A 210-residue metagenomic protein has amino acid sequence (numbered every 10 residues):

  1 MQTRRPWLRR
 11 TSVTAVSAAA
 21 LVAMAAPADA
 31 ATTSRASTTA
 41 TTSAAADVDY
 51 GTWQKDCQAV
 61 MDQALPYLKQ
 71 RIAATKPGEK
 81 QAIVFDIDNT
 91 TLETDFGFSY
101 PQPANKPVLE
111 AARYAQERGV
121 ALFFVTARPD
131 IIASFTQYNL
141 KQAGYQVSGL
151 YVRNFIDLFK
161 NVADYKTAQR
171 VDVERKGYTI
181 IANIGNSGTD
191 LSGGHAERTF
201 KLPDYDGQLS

Functional and structural regions predicted by a protein language model:
Q2-F85: Non-catalytic pre-domain segments flanking phosphatase-related domains
T32-T38, A133-S210: C-terminal cap/substrate-recognition subdomain and adjoining C-terminal extension of metal-dependent phosphatase-like
A40-Y50, F85, L92-D95, R118-V120 (+1 more regions): Acidic/histidine-rich, surface-exposed loop or edge segments in extracytoplasmic proteins
A46-K55, F96-Q102, F123-P129, D157-K160: Second-shell loop/turn segments in exported
D62, P66, K106-R113, S134-Y138 (+1 more regions): Solvent-exposed, polar/charged alpha-helical surfaces in well-ordered, non-transmembrane soluble domains, broadly
I72-Q81, L122-R128, L150-V152, I181-I184: Surface-exposed patches in mature extracellular/periplasmic domains of secreted proteins
E79-F98, F124: Asp-based phosphoryl-transfer active-site loop
F98-L122, D130-I131: Short, acidic loop-to-helix structural element flanking the phosphoryl-transfer center in phosphate-processing enzymes
